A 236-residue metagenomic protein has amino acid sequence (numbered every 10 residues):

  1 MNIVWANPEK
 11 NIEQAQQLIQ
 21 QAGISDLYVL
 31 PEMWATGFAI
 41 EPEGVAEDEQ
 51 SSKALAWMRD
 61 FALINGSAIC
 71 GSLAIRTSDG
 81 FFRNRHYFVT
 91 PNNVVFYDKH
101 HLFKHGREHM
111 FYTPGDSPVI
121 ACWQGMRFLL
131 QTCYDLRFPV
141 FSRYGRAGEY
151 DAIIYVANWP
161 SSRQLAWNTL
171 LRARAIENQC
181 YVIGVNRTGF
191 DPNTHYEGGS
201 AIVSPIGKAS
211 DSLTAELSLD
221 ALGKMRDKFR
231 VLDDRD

Functional and structural regions predicted by a protein language model:
M1, Y97, A121, V185 (+1 more regions): Hydrophobic residues at beta-strand termini and immediately following loops that shape nucleotide-binding pockets
M1-N7: Short polar catalytic/cofactor-binding loops
P8, Q16-T90, F96, S161 (+1 more regions): Cys-nucleophile CN-hydrolase/nitrilase-fold catalytic domain and related Cys-dependent amidase chemistry that acts on
K10-I19, R137-R143: Short, acidic/polar
E47, T77-G148, S162-R163, T169 (+1 more regions): Active-site catalytic loop in hydrolytic enzyme cores
K53-C70, R137-L213: CN hydrolase (nitrilase-like) catalytic-core segments centered on the catalytic cysteine and neighboring Lys/Glu
S204, K208-D233: Binuclear metal-dependent phosphoesterase catalytic core
